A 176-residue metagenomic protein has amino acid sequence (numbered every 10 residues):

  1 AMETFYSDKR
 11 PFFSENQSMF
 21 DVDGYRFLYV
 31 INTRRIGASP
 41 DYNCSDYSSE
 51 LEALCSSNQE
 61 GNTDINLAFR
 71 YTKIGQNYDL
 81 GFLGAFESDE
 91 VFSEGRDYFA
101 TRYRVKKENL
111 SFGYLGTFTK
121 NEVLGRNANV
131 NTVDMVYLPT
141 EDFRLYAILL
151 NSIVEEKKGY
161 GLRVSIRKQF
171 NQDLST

Functional and structural regions predicted by a protein language model:
A1-T176: Outer-membrane beta-barrel channel domains
